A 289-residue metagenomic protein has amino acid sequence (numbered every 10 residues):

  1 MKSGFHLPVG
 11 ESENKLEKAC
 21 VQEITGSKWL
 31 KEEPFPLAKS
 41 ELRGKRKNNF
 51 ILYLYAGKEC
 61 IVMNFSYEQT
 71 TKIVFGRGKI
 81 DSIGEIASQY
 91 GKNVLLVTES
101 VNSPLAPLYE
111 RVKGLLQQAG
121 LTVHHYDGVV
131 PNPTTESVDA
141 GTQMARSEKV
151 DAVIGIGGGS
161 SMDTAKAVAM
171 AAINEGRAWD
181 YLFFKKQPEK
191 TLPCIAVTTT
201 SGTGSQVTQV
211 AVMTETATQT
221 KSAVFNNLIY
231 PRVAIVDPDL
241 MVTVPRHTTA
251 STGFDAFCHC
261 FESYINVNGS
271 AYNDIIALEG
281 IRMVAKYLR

Functional and structural regions predicted by a protein language model:
I51-Y55, V62-A152: ATP/NTP phosphate-donor binding region
D81, I173-A271: A glycine/threonine-rich phosphate-anchoring loop and its flanking beta-alpha core in nucleotide/phosphate-binding
R111-V112, T142, S161-N174, V207-T208: Short Gly/Thr/Asp-enriched flexible loops that form oxyanion-binding sites at enzyme active sites
K149-V168, T199-S205: Glycine/serine-rich anion-binding loops at beta->alpha junctions that coordinate negatively charged ligand groups
S263-R289: Active-site segments that bind and position negatively charged phosphate/pyrophosphate groups
